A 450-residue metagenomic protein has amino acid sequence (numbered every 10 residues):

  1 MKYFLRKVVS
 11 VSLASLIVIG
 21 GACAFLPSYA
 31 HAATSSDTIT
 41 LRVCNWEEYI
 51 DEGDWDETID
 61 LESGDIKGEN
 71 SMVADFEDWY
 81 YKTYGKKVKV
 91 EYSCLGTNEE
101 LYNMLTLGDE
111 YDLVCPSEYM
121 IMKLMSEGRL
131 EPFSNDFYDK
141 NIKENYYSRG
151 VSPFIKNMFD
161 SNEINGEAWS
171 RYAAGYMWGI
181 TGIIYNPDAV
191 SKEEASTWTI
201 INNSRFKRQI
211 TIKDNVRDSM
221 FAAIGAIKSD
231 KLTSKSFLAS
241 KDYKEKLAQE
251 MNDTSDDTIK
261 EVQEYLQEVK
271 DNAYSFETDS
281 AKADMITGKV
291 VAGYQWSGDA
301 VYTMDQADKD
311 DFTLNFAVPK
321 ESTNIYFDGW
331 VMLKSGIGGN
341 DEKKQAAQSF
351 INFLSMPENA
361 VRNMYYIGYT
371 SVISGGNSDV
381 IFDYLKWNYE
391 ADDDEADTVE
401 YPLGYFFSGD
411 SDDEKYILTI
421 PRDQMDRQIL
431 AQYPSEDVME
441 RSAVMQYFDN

Functional and structural regions predicted by a protein language model:
R6-A22: Sec-dependent N-terminal signal peptides
I19-S36: Sec-dependent signal peptide cleavage junction
T34-K123, E127: Early extracytoplasmic/lumenal segment of secretory-pathway proteins
C44-E47, D51-E69, I121-N272, F276-I286: Extracytoplasmic ligand-binding site segments that recognize negatively charged/polar headgroups
L95, C115-P116, I212, F276-E277 (+1 more regions): Short beta-strand and adjacent tight-turn residues that come in two discontinuous sequence segments and form the edges
L107-C115, R129-E131, F206-R208, T287-Q295: Alpha-to-beta junction loops
D271-G339: Extracytoplasmic/periplasmic substrate-binding proteins
M332-Q428: Mature extracytoplasmic/periplasmic domains
